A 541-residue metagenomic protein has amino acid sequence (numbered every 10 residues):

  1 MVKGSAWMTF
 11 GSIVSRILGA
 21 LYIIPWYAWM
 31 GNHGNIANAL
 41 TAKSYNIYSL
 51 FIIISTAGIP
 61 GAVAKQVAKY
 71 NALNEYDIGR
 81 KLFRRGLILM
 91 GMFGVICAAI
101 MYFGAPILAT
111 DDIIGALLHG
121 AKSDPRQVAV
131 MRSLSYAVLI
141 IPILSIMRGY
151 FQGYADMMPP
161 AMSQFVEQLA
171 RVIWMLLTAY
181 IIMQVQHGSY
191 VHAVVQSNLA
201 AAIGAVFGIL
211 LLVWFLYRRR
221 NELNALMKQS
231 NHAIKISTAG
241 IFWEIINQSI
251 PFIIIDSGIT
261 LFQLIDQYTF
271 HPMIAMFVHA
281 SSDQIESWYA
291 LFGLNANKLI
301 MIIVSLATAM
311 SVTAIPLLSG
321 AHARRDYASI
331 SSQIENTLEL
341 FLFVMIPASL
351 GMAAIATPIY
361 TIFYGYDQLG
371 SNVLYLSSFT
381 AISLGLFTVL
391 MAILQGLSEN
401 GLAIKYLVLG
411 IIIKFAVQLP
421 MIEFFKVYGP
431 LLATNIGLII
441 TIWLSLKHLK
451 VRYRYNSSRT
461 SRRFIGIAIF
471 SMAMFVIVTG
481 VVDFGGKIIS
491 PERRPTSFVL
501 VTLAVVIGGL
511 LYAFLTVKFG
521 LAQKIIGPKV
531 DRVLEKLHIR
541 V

Functional and structural regions predicted by a protein language model:
M1-G61, K69, G91, A98 (+3 more regions): Signature of the first transmembrane helix
M1-L21, K81, A233-I259, K524-V541: N-terminal membrane topogenesis motif
Y27-L50, Y190-V195, G240-Q248, H271-M301 (+1 more regions): Interfacial/gating helices of multi-pass transporter permease domains
K69-G86, W288-S378: Specific pore-lining/lateral-gate transmembrane helices of multi-pass inner-membrane transport and insertion machines
A109-M131, A353-L384, E492: Interfacial segments at transmembrane-helix termini and the short loops linking adjacent helices
I140-Q164, F379-L407, F424: Membrane-interface junctions at transmembrane-helix termini in multi-pass inner-membrane proteins
M158, L169-F215, I411-W443, R454 (+1 more regions): Membrane-interface helix-loop junctions in multi-pass transport and translocation proteins
G480-V541: Membrane-proximal transmembrane or re-entrant/amphipathic helices at the cytosolic face
